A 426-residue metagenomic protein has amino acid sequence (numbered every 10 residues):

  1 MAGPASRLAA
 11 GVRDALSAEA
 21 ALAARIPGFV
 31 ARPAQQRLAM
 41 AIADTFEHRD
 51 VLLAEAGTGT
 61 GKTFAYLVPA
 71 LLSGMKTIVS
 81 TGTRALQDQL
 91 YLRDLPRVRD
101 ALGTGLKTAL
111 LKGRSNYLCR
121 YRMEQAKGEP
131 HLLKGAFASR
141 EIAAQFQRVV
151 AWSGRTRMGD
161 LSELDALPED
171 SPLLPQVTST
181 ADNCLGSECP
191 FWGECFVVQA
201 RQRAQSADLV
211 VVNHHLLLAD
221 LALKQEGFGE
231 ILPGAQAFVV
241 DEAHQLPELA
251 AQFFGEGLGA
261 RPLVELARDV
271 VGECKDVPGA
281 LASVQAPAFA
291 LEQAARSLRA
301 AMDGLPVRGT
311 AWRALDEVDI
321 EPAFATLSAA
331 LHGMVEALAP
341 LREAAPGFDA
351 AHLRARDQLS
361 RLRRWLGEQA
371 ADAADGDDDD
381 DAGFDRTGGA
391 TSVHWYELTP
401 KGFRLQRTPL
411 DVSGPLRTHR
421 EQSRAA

Functional and structural regions predicted by a protein language model:
A2-R25, T58, M75-D208, D303 (+2 more regions): A substrate-engagement module of RecA-like helicase motors
G28-F46: N-terminal pre-P-loop "Q-motif" helix
E47-L52, M75, R424-A425: Pre-Walker A (Motif I) flank of P-loop NTPase domains
E47-Y66: Walker A/P-loop
G61-L71, Y91-L92: Motif I (Walker A/P-loop) of helicase-class P-loop NTPases
L72, D88, R93-P96, A181-D182 (+1 more regions): Signature of the SF2 helicase/ATPase Hel1-core->accessory helical subdomain module
D170, L174-V210, L221-G229, M334-A426: A contiguous, basic/glycine-rich beta-loop/short-helix subdomain that forms a polymer-engagement track
